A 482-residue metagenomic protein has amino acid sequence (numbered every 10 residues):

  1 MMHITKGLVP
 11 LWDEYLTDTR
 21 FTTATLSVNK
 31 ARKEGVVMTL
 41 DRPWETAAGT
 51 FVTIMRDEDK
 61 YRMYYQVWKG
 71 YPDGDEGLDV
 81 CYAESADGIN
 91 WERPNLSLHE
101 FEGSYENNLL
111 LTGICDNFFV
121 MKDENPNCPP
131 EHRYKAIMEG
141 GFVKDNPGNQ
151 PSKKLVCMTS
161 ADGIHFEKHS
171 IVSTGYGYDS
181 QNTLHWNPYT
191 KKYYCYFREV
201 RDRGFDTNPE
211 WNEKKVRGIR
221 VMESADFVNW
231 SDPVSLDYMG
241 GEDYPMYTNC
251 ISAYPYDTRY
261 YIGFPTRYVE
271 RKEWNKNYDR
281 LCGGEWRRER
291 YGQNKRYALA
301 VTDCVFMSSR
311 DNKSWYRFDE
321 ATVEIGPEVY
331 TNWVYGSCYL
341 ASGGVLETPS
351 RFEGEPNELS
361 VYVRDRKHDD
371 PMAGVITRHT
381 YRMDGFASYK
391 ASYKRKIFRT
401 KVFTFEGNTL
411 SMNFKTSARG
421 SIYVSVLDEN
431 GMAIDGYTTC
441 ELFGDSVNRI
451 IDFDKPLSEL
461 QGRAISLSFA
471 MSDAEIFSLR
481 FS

Functional and structural regions predicted by a protein language model:
M1-S482: Carbohydrate-active catalytic/glycan-binding domains of CAZyme proteins, especially the secreted or lumenal ectodomains
